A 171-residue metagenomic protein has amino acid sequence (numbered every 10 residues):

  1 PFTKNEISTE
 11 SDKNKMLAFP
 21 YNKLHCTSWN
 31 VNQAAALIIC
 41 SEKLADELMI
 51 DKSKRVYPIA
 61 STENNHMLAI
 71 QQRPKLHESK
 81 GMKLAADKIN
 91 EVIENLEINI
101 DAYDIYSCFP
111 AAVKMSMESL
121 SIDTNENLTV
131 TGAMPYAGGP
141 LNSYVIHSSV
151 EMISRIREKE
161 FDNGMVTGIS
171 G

Functional and structural regions predicted by a protein language model:
P1: Aromatic- and glycine-enriched pocket-lining scaffold segments that form the walls of small-molecule binding clefts
K4-N5, T9-A18, A45-Y57, K80-D101 (+2 more regions): Structural signature of cysteine-dependent C-C bond-forming condensing enzymes
L17-S79, E158, S170-G171: Condensing-enzyme catalytic core mediating Claisen C-C bond formation in acyl metabolism
A34, E78, M82, F109-A112 (+1 more regions): Catalytic-loop motifs flanking and including active-site residues across diverse enzymes
L37-I39, D104, M165: Structural motif
S61-N65, Y106-A111, G132-Y136, T167-G171: Acidic, glycine-rich active-site loops and adjacent beta-strand->loop/helix elements that engage anionic groups
A69-Q71, T129-G138: Short beta-alpha connecting loops at secondary-structure transitions that line or flank enzyme active sites
K75, D101-Y106: Conserved short loop/turn motifs at secondary-structure junctions
